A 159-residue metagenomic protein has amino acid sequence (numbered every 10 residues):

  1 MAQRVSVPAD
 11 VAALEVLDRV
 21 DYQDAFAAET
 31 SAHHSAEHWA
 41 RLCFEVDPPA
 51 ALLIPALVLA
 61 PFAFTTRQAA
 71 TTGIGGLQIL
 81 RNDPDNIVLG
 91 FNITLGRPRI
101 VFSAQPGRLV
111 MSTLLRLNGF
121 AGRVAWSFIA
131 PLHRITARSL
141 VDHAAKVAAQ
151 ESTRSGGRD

Functional and structural regions predicted by a protein language model:
M1, F64-A70, I135-V141: Low-complexity, charge- and small-residue-enriched intrinsically disordered regions
M1-T65: Hydrophobic ligand-binding cavity/cleft-lining segments
D21-A27, N86, R108-V110: Intrinsic-disorder/low-complexity, polar/charged segments enriched in Ser/Thr/Lys/Arg/Asp/Glu/Gln
A69-P106: Hydrophobic-ligand binding "helix-grip"
T94-S127: Beta-strand/loop substructures that line and gate deep hydrophobic ligand-binding cavities in soluble
V124-D159: A conserved amphipathic terminal alpha-helix motif
